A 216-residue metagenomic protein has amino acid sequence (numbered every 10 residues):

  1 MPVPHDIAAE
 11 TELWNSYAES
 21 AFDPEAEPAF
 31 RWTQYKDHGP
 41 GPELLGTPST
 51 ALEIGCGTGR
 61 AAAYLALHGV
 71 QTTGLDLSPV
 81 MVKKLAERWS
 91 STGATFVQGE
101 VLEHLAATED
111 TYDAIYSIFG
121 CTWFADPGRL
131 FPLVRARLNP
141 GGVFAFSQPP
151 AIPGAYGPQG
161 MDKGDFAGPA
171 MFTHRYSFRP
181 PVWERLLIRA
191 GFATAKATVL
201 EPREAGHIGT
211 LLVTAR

Functional and structural regions predicted by a protein language model:
M1-T47: Conserved class I S-adenosyl-L-methionine
L52, T58-H104: Class I SAM-dependent methyltransferase SAM/SAH-binding core
A106-I115: A short acidic, Gly/Pro-enriched loop at the edge of an enzyme's catalytic core that lines a small-molecule cofactor
A114-G128: A short SAM/SAH-binding and catalytic strip from SAM-dependent methyltransferases
G128-V143: A short glycine-rich, Lys/Arg-flanked "PGG" loop and its adjoining helix->strand segment in the class I
V143-H174: Conserved class I S-adenosyl-L-methionine
H174-G191: Short alpha-helix
A193-R203: Conserved S-adenosyl-L-methionine
